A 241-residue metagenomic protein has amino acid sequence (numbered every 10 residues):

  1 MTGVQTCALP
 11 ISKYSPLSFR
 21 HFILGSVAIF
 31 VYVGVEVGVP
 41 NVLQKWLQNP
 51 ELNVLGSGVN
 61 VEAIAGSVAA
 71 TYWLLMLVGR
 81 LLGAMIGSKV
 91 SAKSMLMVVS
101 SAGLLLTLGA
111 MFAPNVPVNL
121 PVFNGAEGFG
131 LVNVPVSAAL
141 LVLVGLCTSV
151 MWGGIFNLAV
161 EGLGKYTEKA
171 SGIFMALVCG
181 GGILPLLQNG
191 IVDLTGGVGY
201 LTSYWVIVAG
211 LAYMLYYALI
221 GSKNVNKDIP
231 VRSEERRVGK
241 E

Functional and structural regions predicted by a protein language model:
T2-L9, G239-E241: Short, small-residue-biased leader/transition segments that mark boundaries at the very start of proteins
S18-A69: Extracytoplasmic gate region of multi-pass secondary transporters
G79-A92, V192: Helix-to-loop junctions at the C-terminal end of transmembrane segments in multipass secondary transporters
A102-G130: C-terminal ends and interior cores of transmembrane alpha-helices in multi-pass membrane transporters/permeases
S149-G164: Intracellular juxtamembrane helix-capping segments at the cytosolic ends of symmetry-related transmembrane helices
G162-T195: A late C-terminal transmembrane helix in Major Facilitator Superfamily
L187-G210: A membrane-interface helix-boundary motif in multi-pass transporters
W205-S233, R237: Multi-pass alpha-helical transporter architecture, strongest for 12-TM Major Facilitator/SLC carriers used
